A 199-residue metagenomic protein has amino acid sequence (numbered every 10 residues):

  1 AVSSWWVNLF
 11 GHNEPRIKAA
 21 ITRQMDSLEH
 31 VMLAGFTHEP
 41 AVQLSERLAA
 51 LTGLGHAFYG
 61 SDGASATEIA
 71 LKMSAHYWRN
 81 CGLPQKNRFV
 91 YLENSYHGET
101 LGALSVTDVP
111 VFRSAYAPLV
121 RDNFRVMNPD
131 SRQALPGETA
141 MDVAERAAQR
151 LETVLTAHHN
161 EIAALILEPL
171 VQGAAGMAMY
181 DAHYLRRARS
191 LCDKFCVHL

Functional and structural regions predicted by a protein language model:
A1-S3, M127, I166-V171: Short beta-strands and strand-loop turn motifs
S4-G35, Q43-S61: Glycine-rich phosphate-binding segment of PLP-dependent enzymes
V7-F10, Q133, Q172-A175: Short, small-residue-enriched loops and turns at beta-alpha junctions that line or gate enzyme active sites
S45-A163: PLP-dependent aspartate aminotransferase-fold enzymes
G137-T139, G176-Y180: Short, solvent-exposed loop/turn segments at secondary-structure boundaries
H158-G176: Short acidic, glycine-rich surface-loop motifs adjacent to enzyme active sites
E161, A178-L199: Catalytic PLP-binding core of fold-type I/II PLP enzymes
